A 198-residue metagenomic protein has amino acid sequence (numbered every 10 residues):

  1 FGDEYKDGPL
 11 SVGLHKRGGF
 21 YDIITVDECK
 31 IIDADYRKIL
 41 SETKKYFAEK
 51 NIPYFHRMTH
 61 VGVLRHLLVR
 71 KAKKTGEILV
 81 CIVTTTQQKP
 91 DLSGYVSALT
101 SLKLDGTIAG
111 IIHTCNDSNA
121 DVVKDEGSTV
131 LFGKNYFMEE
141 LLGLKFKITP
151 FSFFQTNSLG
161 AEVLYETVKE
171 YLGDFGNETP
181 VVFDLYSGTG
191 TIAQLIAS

Functional and structural regions predicted by a protein language model:
F1-S198: Accessory RNA-recognition modules of RNA-modification enzymes
